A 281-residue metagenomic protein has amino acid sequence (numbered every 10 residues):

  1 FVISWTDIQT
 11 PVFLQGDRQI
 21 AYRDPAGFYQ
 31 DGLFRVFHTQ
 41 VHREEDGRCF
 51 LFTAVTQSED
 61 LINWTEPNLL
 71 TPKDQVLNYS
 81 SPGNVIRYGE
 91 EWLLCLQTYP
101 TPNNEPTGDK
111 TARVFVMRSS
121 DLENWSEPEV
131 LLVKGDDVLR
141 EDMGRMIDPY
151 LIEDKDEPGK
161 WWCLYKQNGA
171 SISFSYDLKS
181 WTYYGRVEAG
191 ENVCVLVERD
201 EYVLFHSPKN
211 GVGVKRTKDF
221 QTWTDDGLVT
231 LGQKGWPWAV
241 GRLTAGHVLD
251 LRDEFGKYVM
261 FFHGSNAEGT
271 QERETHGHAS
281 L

Functional and structural regions predicted by a protein language model:
F1-L281: Carbohydrate-active catalytic/glycan-binding domains of CAZyme proteins, especially the secreted or lumenal ectodomains
